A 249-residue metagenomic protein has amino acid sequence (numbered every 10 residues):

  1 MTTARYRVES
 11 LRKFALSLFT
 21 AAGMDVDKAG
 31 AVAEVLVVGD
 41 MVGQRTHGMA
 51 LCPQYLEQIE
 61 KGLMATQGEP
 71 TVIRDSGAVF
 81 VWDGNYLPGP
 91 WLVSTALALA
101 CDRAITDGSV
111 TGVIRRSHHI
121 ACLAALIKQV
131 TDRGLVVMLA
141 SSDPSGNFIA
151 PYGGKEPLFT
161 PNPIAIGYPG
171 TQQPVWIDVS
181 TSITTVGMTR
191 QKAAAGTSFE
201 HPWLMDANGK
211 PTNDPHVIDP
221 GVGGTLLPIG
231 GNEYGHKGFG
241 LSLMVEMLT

Functional and structural regions predicted by a protein language model:
M1-A22: Generic N-terminal amphipathic, Lys/Arg-enriched alpha-helix
M24-G30: Helix N-cap / loop-to-helix initiation motif
H47-C101: Active-site cofactor/substrate anionic-group-binding motifs, chiefly glycine- and Lys/Arg-rich phosphate-binding loops
I73-V79, D83, T95-V110, G209-T225: Residues forming anionic-ligand binding surfaces in small-molecule and nucleic-acid pockets of primarily soluble enzymes
V81-T171: A generic, well-ordered mixed alpha/beta core segment in the N-terminal half of proteins
I149-D219: Phosphate/diphosphate-binding glycine-rich loops and adjacent basic-rich segments that engage nucleotide
V222-T249: Internal helical hairpin/lid segments
